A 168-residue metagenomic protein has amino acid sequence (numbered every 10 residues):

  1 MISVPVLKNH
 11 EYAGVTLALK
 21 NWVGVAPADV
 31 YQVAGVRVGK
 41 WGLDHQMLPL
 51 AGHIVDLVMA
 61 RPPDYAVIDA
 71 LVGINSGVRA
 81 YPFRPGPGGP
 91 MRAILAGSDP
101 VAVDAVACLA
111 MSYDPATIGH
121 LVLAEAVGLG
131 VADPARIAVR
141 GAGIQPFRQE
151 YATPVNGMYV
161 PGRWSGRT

Functional and structural regions predicted by a protein language model:
M1-T168: Extended, low-polarity segments enriched in aliphatic/aromatic residues
